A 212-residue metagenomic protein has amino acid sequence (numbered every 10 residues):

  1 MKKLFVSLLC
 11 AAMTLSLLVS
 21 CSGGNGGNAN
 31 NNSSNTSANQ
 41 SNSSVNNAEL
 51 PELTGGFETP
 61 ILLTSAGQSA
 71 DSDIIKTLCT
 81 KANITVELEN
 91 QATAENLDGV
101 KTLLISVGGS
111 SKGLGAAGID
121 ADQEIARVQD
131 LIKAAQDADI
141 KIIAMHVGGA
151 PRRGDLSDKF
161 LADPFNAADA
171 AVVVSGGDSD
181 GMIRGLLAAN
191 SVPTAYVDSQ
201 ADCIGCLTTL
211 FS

Functional and structural regions predicted by a protein language model:
M1-S7: Positively charged n-region of N-terminal signal peptides that target proteins for export
S16-S20: C-terminal motif of bacterial Sec signal peptides marking the signal peptidase cleavage site
S22-N25: Bacterial signal peptide processing site
S34-L62: N-terminal low-complexity, Pro/Thr/Ser-rich intrinsically disordered segments that act as propeptides or flexible
G56-K81: Short, charged N-terminal beta->alpha structural module
C79-G99: A short, well-structured beta->alpha microelement
G115-D139, L186-T194: A short, gly/pro- and small-residue-rich
G154-G185: Structural recognition of alpha->loop->beta junctions
